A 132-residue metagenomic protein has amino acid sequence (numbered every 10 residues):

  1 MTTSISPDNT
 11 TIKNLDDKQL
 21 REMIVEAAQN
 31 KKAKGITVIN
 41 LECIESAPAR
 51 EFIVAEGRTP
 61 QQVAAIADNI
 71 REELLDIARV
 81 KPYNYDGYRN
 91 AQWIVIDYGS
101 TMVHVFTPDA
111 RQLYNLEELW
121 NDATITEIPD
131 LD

Functional and structural regions predicted by a protein language model:
M1-I44, P60-A65, E72, A78-V80 (+4 more regions): Long, contiguous binding/interaction regions
A49-E51: Short amphipathic alpha-helical segments
V54-E56: Short hydrophobic/aromatic beta-strand micro-patches that form the beta-sheet surface supporting nucleotide- or nucleic
